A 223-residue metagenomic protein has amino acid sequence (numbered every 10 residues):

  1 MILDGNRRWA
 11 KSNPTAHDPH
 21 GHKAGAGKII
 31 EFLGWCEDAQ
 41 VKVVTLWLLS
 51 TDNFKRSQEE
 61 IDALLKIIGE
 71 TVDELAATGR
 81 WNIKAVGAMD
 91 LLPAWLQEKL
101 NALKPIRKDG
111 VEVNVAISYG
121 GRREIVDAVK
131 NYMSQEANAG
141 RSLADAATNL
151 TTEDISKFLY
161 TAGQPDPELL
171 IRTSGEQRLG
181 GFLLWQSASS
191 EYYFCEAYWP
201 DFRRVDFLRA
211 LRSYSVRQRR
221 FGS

Functional and structural regions predicted by a protein language model:
M1-S223: Flexible, compositionally biased loop and terminal segments
